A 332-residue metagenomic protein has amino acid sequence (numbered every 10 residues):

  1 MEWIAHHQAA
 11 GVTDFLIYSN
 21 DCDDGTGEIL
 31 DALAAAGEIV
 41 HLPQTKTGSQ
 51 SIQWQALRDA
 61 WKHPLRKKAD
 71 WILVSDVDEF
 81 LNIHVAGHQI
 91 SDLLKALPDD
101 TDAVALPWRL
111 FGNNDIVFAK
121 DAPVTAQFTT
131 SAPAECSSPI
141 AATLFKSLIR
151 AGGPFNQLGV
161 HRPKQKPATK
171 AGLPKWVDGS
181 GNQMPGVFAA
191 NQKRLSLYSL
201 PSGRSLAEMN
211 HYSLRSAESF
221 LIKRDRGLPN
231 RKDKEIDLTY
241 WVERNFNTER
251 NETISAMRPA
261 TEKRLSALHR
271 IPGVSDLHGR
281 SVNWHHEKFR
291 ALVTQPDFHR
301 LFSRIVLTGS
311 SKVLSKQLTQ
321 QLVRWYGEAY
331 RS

Functional and structural regions predicted by a protein language model:
M1-H6, D21: Active-site beta-to-alpha loop of glycosyltransferases that engages the nucleotide-sugar donor
A5-D14: Short, acidic, metal-binding catalytic loop of nucleotide-sugar glycosyltransferases
T13-D14, D70, D102: Short acidic/polar active-site loop segments enriched in Thr and Asp
T13-D21, L42-K46: Short beta-strand/loop segment that forms part of the nucleotide-sugar
N20, D76-D78: Short acidic donor-binding/metal-coordinating loop in glycosyltransferase active sites
G25-I72, N82-V85: Active-site-proximal specificity loops/subdomain of glycosyltransferases
I83-T308, R331: Catalytic-site signature of metal-activated, phosphate-bearing donor transferases, centered on the GT-A/GT-A-like
T319-V323, G327-R331: Charge-dense, extended regions
